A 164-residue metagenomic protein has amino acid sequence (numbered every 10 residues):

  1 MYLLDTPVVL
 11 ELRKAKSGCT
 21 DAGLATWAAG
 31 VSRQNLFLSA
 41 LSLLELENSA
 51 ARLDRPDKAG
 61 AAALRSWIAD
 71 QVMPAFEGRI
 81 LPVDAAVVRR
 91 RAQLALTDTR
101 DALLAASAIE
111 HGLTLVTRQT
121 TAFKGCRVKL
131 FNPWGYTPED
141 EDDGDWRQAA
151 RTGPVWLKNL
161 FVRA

Functional and structural regions predicted by a protein language model:
M1-L38, L53-S66, A149, G153-A164: Short, well-structured N-terminal submotif of metal-dependent ribonuclease cores
V8, S42, V87, L103-L104 (+1 more regions): Alpha-helix capping/helix-boundary segments
E11-L12, E45-S49, R90, F123-G125: Short catalytic/ligand-binding loop motif for oxyanion handling, primarily in non-cytosolic enzymes, centered on
R13-K16, A50, A95, R127 (+1 more regions): Short, flexible helix/strand-to-coil boundary loops that buttress conserved ligand/catalytic motifs in alpha/beta
A40-L41, D84, Q119, W134: Residues at the C-termini of beta-strands that transition into short coil/loop
N48-A51, A62, P74-R118, R151 (+1 more regions): Active-site neighborhoods of divalent-metal-dependent phosphate/nucleic-acid chemistry enzymes
A102-E141: Acidic, metal-binding active-site segment of PIN/NYN-like and related structure-specific nucleases
